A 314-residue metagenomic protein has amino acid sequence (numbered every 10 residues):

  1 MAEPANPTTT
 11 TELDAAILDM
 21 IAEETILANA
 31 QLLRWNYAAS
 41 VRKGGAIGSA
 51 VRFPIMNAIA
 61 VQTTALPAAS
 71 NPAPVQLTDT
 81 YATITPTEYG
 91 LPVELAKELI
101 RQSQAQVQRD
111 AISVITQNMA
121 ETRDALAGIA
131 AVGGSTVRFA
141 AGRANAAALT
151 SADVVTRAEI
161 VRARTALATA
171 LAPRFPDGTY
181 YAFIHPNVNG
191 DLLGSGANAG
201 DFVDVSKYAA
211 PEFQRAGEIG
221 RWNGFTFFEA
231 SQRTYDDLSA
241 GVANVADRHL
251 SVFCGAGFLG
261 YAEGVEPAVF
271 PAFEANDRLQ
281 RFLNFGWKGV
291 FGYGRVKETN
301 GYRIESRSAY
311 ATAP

Functional and structural regions predicted by a protein language model:
M1-I84, G301: N-terminal "assembly arms/tails" that initiate or stabilize quaternary assembly in self-assembling proteins
A2-N36, L149-R162, G194-P314: Sequence/fold signature of self-assembling virion shell proteins
L27-I47, R52-Q62, V154-A209: Short, low-complexity, charged/polar segments at coil/turn and helix-coil boundaries
G48, P86-G90, D177, Q280: Short, solvent-exposed loop/turn segments at the edges of secondary structure
F53, S113, Q117, A182 (+1 more regions): Hydrophobic alpha-helical segments involved in membrane association or supramolecular assembly
Q76-S103: Short acidic, glycine/tyrosine-flanked loop/strand segments centered on an H-E-D-like triad
K97, I184-P186, G289: Short, structured patches in soluble enzyme cores that scaffold and shape functional sites
Q102-A172, V188, R303, A309-P314: Alpha-helical scaffold segments that mediate packing/assembly in large oligomeric complexes
